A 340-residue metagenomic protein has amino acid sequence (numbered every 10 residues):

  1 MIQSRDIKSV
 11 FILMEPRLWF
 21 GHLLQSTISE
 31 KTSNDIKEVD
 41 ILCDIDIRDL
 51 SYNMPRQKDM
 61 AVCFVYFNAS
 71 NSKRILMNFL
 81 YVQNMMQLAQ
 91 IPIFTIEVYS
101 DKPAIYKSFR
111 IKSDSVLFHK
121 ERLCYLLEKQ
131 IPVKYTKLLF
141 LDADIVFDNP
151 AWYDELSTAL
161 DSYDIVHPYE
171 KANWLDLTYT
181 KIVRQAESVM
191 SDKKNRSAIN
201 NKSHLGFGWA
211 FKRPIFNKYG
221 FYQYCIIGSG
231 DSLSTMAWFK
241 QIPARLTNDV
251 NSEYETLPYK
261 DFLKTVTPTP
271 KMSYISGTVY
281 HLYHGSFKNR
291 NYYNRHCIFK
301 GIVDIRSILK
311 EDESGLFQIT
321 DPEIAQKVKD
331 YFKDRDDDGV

Functional and structural regions predicted by a protein language model:
S9, K58-F64, P92-T95: Hydrophobic targeting segments
I12-E15, M60-R74: A conserved hydrophobic helix/loop-capping motif in glycosyltransferases and polysaccharide synthases
W19, L23, I36, D40-L50 (+4 more regions): C-terminal catalytic/acceptor-binding lobe
A69-M86: Short, well-formed alpha-helical segments that are part of the catalytic scaffolds of diverse glycosyltransferases
I96, V166-K171, I275, L282: Short glycine/serine/threonine-enriched helix-capping/active-site loop that flanks the nucleotide-sugar donor pocket
S100-Y135: Active-site-proximal specificity loops/subdomain of glycosyltransferases
Y135-V146: Short beta-strand-to-loop acidic/aromatic patch adjacent to the donor-nucleotide binding site
D148-S229, T235, K240: Conserved catalytic core of nucleotide-sugar-dependent glycosyltransferases
